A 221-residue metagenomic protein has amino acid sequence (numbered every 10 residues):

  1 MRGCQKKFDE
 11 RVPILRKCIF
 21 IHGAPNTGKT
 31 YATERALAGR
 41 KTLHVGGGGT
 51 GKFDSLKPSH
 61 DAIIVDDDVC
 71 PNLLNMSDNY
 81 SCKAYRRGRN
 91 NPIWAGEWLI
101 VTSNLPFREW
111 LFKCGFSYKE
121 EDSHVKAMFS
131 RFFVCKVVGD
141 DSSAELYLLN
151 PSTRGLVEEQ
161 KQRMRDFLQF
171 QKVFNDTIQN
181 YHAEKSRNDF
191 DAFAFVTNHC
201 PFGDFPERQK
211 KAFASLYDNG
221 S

Functional and structural regions predicted by a protein language model:
M1-L15: N-terminal pre-Walker A segment at the start of P-loop NTPase domains
Q5-F8, G48-F53, Y85-R89, E120-D122: A generic local structural motif
D9-P13, A36, F53-K57, N91-I93: Short, conserved, surface-exposed binding loops centered on an aromatic residue
L15, C70-G220: Replace "adjacent to P-loop NTPase cores in ATP/GTP-dependent enzymes" with "adjacent to NTP-binding cores
R16-A38: Glycine-rich phosphate-binding P-loop
K17-I21, D61-V65, E97-L99: Generic beta-sheet signal
G28-T30, G51-S55, W110: SF2 helicase motor core recognition
G39-N72: AAA+/P-loop NTPase substrate/partner-engagement loops
